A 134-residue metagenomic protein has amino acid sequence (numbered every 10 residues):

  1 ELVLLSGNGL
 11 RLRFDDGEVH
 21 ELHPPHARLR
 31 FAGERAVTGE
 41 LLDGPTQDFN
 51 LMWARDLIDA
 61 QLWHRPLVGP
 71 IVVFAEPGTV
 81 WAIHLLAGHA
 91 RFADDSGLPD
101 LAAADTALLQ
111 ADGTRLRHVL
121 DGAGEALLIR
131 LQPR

Functional and structural regions predicted by a protein language model:
E1-R134: Jelly-roll (double-stranded beta-helix
